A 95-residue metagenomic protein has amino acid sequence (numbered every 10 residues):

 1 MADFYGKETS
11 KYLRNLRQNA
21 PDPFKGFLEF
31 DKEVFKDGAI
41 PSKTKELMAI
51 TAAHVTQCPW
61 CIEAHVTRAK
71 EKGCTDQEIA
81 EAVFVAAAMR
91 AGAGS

Functional and structural regions predicted by a protein language model:
M1-E46: Acidic, glycine/proline-rich low-complexity segments that act as flexible tails and inter-domain linkers
D22-K25, E63-E78: Iron-sulfur (Fe-S) cluster-binding segments and ferredoxin-like electron-carrier domains, especially [2Fe-2S]
F30, I50, A82-A86: Short acidic/histidine-centered micro-motifs embedded in hydrophobic/aromatic stretches that mark compact functional
D31-K32, A49, V66-K70: Amphipathic alpha-helical segments within well-ordered protein domains
K43-L47, D76-A82: Alpha-helical scaffolds flanking conserved acidic
M48, A52-A64: Short, thiol/selenol-centered motifs that function as redox-active sites or metal-ligating centers
W60-E63, T67, A91-G94: Charged/polar positions within long, soluble alpha-helices
A80-S95: C-terminal structural segments of small proteins and small subunits
